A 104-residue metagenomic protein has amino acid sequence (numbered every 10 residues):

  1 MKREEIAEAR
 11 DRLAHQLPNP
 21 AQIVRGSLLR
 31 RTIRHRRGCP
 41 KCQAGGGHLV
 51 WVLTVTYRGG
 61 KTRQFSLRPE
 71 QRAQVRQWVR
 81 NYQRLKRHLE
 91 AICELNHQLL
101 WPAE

Functional and structural regions predicted by a protein language model:
M1-E104: A positively charged, amphipathic N-terminal helix/segment that binds anionic biomolecules
